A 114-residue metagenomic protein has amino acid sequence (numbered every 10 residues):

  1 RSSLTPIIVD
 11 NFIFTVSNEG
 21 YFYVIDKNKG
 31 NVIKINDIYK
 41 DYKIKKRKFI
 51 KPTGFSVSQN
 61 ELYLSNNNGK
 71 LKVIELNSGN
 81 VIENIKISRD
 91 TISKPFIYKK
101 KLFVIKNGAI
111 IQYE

Functional and structural regions predicted by a protein language model:
R1-D10, K34-S56, I82-K99: Extracytoplasmic beta-rich repeat domains
I7, V16, S56, S65 (+2 more regions): Residue-level signal for WD-repeat beta-propeller blades
F12-T15, Y23, E61-L64, K101-V104: Conserved beta-propeller blade signature
Y23, K27-D37: Histidine/lysine/aspartate-rich catalytic loop segments that bind and position anionic ligands
Y23, K72, I111-Q112: WD40 beta-propeller blade core
K27-G30, E75-G79, E114: Short loop/turn segments that connect beta-strands within beta-propeller blades
P52-V73: C-terminal hydrophobic structural anchor segments that stabilize assembly/packing rather than catalytic chemistry
